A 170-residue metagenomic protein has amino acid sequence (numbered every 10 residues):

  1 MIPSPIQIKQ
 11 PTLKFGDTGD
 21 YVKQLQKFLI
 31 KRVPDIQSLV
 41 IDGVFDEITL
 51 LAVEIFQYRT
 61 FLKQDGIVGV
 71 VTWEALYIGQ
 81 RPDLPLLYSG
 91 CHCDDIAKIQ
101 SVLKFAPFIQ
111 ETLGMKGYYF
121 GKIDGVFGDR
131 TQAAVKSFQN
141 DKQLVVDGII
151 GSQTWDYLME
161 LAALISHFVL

Functional and structural regions predicted by a protein language model:
M1-L170: Cell-envelope/ECM-targeting effectors and their regulatory/trafficking segments
